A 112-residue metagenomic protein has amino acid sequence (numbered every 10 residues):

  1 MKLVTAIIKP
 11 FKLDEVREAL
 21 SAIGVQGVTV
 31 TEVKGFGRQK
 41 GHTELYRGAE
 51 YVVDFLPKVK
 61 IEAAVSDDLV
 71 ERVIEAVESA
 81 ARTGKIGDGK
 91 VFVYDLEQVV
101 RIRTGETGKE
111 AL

Functional and structural regions predicted by a protein language model:
M1-L112: Positively charged, small/polar-rich N-terminal and surface patches that mediate targeting and assembly and bind
